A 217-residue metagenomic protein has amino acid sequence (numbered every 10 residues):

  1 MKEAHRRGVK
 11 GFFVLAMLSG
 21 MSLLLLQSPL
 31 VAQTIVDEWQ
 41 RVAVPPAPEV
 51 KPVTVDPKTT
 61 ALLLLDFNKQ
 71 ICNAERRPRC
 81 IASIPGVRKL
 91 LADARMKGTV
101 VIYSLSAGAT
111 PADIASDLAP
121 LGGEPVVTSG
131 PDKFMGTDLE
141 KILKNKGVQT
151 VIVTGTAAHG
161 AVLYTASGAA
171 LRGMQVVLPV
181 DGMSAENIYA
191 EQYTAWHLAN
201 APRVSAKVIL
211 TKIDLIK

Functional and structural regions predicted by a protein language model:
K2-M17: Bacterial N-terminal signal peptides that target proteins for export
V14-L26: Bacterial N-terminal signal peptides
A32-A61, M96, G108-K217: Active-site-adjacent betaalpha module
T34-R41, C72-I81: Acidic/histidine-rich helix-loop elements that form or flank divalent-metal/phosphate-binding sites at the catalytic
L62-L63, I102: Conserved hydrophobic packing residues within short motifs/helices of P-loop NTPase cores of ABC-family ATPases
L63-E75: Acidic/histidine-rich, surface-exposed loop or edge segments in extracytoplasmic proteins
F67, Y103-S106, V180: A cross-domain feature marking catalytic cores of carbohydrate-active enzymes and several ubiquitous metabolic/repair
R76-A94, T99-Y103: A short alpha/beta connector and helix-capping loop motif
